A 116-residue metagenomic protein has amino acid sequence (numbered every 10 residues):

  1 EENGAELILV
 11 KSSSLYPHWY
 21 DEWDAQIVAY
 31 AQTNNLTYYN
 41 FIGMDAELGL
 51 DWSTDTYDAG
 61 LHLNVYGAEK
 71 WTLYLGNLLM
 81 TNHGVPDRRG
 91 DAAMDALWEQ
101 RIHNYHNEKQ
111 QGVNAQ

Functional and structural regions predicted by a protein language model:
E1-E47: Conserved, well-ordered alpha-helix/loop/beta-strand core segments that scaffold catalytic motifs
T37-A46, A68-L79, Q116: Short, surface-exposed, charge-dense and proline/glycine-enriched linear segments
Y38, N82, P86, K109-V113: Short secondary-structure junctions and interdomain/linker hinges
Y38-Y39, M44-A46, R89, D95 (+1 more regions): Short leucine-rich amphipathic alpha-helices used at interfaces
A46-D58: Membrane-helix boundary/interfacial segments in multi-pass membrane proteins
T56-M94: Histidine-centered active-site loop/cap adjacent to the catalytic His in serine esterases/O-acetyl transfer systems
A92-Q116: Charge-patterned, long linear interaction tracts outside catalytic cores
